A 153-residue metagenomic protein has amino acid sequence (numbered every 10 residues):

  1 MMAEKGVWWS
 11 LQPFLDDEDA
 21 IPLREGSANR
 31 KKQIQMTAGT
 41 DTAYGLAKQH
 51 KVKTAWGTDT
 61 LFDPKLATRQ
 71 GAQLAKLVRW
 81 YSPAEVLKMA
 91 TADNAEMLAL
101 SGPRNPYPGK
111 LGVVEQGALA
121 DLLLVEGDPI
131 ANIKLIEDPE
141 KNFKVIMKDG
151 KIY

Functional and structural regions predicted by a protein language model:
M1-A38, A55, T60-L61, E126: Active-site core of metal-dependent hydrolases
K5, H50-K53, N142: A short helix-to-beta-strand connector/capping loop
T37-P129: His/Asp/Glu-enriched, well-ordered alpha-helical/loop segment that forms or immediately abuts the divalent-metal
P106-Y107, P139-K141: Short, small/polar residue-rich loop motifs at catalytic or cofactor-binding pockets
I130-L135: Short, Lys/Arg- and Gly-enriched loop/turn segments at beta-strand edges
I146: Short aromatic-centered micro-motifs
D149-G150: Glycine-centered positions in the ABC transporter ATPase nucleotide-binding domain
